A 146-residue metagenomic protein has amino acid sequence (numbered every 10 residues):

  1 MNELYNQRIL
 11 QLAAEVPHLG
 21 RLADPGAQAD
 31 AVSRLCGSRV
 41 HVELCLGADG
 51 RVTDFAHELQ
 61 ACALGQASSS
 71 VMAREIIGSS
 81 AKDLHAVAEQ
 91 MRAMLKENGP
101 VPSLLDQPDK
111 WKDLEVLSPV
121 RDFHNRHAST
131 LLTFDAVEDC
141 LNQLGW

Functional and structural regions predicted by a protein language model:
M1-G20, S79-W146: C-terminal binding/interaction regions
L19-L59: Structured beta-strand/loop patches that form or line metal/cofactor-binding pockets in enzymes
R34-C36, L64, N125-R126: Secondary-structure capping and boundary motifs in well-ordered enzyme cores
L44, R74-I76, A86-A88: Short C-terminal domain-edge/linker segments immediately following a structured domain
Q60-Q66: Short, thiol/selenol-centered motifs that function as redox-active sites or metal-ligating centers
Q66-A67, A86: Alpha-helical macromolecular-interaction surfaces
S68-S80: Alpha-helical support elements that line or immediately flank enzyme active sites and cofactor-binding pockets
